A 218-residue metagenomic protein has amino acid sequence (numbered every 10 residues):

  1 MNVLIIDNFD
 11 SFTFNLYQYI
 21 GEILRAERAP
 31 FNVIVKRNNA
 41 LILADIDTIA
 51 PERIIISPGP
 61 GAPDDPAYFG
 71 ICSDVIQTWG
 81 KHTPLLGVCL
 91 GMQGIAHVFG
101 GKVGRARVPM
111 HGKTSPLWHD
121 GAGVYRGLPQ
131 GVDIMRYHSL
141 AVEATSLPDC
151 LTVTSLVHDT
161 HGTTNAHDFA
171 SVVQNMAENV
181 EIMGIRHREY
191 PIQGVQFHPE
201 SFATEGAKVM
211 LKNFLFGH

Functional and structural regions predicted by a protein language model:
M1-L4: Extreme N-terminal starter segment of soluble prokaryotic enzymes
Y19-P30: A short, Lys/Arg-enriched amphipathic alpha-helix followed by its capping loop at the start of a domain
A29-L41: A short beta-strand-loop structural module common to alpha/beta enzyme folds
V33-V35, V103, V153: Generic structural signal for residues in well-ordered beta-strands
N38, I46, A50-I54, P199: Proline-aspartate-enriched helix->loop->beta-strand connector
P51-D133, L211: Cysteine-nucleophile active-site neighborhood
G123-E189: Catalytic beta-strand/loop cores that center a nucleophilic Ser/Cys/Thr and support acyl-enzyme chemistry
S201-H218: Acyltransferase
